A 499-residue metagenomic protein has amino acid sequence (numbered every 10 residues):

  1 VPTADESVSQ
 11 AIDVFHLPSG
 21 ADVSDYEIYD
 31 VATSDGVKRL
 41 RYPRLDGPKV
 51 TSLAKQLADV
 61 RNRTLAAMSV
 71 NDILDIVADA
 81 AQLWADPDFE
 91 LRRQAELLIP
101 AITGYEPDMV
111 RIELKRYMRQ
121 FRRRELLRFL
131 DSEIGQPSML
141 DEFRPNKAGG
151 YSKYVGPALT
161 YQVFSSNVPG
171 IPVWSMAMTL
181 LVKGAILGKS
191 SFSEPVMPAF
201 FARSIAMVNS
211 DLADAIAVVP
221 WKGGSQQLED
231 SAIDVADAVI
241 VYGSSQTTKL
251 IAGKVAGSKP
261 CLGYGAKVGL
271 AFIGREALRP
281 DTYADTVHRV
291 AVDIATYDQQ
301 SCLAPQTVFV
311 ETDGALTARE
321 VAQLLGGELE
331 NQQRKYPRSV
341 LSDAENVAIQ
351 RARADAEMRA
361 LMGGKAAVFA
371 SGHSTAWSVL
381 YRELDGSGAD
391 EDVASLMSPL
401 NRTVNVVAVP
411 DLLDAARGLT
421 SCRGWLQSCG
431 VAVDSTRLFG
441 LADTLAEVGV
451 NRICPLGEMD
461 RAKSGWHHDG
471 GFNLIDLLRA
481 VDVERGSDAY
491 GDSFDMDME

Functional and structural regions predicted by a protein language model:
V1-V155: N-terminal Rossmann-like NAD(P)+-binding subdomain of aldehyde/semialdehyde dehydrogenases
L53-A54, D281-A291, A318-G327, L438: Well-ordered, non-membrane alpha-helical segments in soluble/globular domains
I73, M178-V182, A415: Hydrophobic alpha-helical segments that mediate membrane insertion or helix-helix packing
Q82, A206, S210, A256-G257 (+7 more regions): Generic secondary-structure signature for well-ordered alpha-helical cores
S138-T296: Rossmann-like NAD(P) dinucleotide-binding subdomain of oxidoreductase/dehydrogenase enzymes
V155-A158, D234, L303, G424 (+1 more regions): Structured loop/turn residues at beta-strand edges in well-structured enzyme cores
D298-P305, F309-Q427, F439-G440, L445-A446 (+1 more regions): NAD(P)-dependent aldehyde/semialdehyde dehydrogenase
L426-D434: Glycine-rich anion-binding loop/nest that anchors nucleotide
